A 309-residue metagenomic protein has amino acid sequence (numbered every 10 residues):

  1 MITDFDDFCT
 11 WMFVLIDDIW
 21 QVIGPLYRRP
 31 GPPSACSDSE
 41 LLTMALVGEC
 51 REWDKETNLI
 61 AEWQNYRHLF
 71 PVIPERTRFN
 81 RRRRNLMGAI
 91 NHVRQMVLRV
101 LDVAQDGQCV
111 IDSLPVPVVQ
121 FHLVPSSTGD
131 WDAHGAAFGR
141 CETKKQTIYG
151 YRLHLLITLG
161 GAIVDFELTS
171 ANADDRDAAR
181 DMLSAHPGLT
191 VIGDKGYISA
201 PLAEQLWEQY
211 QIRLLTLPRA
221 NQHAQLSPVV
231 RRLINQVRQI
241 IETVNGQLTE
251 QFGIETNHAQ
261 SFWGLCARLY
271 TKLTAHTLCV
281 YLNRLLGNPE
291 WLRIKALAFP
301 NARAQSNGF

Functional and structural regions predicted by a protein language model:
M1-F309: Short alpha-helical elements
